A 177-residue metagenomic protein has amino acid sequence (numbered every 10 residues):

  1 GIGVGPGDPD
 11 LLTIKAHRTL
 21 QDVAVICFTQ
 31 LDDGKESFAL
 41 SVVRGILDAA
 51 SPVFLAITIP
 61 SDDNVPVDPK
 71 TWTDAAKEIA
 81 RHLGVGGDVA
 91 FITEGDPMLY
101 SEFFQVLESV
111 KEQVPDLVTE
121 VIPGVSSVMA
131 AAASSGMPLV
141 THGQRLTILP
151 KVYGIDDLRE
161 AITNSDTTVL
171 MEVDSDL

Functional and structural regions predicted by a protein language model:
G1-P9, I14-V118: Class I S-adenosyl-L-methionine
G3-V4, F91, P123, P150 (+1 more regions): Small/polar loops that bind or transfer phosphate-bearing groups
T29, V152, M171-S175: Structural motif
K35, S127, D176: Short phosphate-engaging motifs
S61, L146-L149, D176: Residue-level signal for alpha-helical context at structural boundaries
G84, A161-L177: A contiguous loop/helix-start segment that scaffolds small-molecule binding in enzyme catalytic cores
G95-N164: Class I SAM-dependent methyltransferase SAM-binding "motif I" and its flanking Rossmann-like core
